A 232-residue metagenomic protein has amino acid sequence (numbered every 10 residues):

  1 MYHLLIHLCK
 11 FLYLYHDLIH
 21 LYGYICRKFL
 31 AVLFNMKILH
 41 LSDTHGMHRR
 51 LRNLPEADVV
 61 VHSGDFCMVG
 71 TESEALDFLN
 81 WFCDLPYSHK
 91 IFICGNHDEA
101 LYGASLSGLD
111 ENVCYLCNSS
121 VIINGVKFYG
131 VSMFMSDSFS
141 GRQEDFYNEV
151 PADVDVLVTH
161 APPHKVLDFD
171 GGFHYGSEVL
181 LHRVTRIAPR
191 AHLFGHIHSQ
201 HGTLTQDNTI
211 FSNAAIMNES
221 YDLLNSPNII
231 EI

Functional and structural regions predicted by a protein language model:
M36-L51, C117-P151, I216-E231: Core dinuclear metal-dependent hydrolase active-site scaffold
H40-S42, V60-D65, K90-N96, L116-C117 (+4 more regions): Active-site neighborhood of phospho(di)ester-bond hydrolases with catalytic His/Asp-centered motifs
L41-I123: Core catalytic region of metal-dependent phosphoesterases/phosphodiesterases, especially metallo-beta-lactamase-like
C67, E72, A152-A188: Active-site-proximal segments of metal-dependent phosphoesterases and phosphodiesterases across multiple
A75-F78, V113, R142-Y147, G172-L181: Charged helix-capping and loop-helix junction motifs
S120-N124, H182-I187, A191, H198-I232: Binuclear metal-dependent phosphoesterase catalytic core
